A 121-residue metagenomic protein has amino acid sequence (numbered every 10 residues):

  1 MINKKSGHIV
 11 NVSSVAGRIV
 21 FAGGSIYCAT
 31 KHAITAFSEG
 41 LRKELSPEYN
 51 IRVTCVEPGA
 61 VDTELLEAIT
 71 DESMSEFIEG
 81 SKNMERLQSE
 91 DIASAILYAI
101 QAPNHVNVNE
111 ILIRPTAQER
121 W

Functional and structural regions predicted by a protein language model:
M1, I19, G40-I51: Active-site-adjacent segment of SDR/Rossmann-fold oxidoreductases
S14: Residue(s) in the substrate-gating loop at a strand-loop-helix junction that position the organic substrate next
F21-S25: Active-site loop immediately N-terminal to the catalytic Tyr-X3-Lys motif of short-chain dehydrogenase/reductase
T30: Active-site helix of classical SDR
A33, F37-L45, V56: Hydrophobic alpha-helix immediately C-terminal to the catalytic Tyr-X-X-X-Lys motif of short-chain
I51, C55-V56, S75-W121: C-terminal helical subdomain
A60-I69: Short beta-loop-alpha junction of Rossmann-like oxidoreductase domains
